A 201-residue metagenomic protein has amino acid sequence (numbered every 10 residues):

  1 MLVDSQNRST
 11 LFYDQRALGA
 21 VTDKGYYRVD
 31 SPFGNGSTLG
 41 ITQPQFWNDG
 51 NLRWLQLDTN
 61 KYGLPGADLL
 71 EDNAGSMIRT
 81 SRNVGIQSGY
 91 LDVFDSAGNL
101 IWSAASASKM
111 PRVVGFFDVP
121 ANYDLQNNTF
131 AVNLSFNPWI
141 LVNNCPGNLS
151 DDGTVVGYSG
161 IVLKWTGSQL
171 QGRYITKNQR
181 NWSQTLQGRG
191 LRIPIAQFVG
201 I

Functional and structural regions predicted by a protein language model:
M1-P44, L70-L149, T176-I201: Extracellular receptor-binding modules and their adjoining Ser/Thr/Gly/Asp/Asn-rich linkers
I41, Q45-Q56: The feature marks the first
L52-W54, N60-P65, P146-V156, N181-S183: Short, surface-exposed beta-strand/loop "edge" segments at domain boundaries and coil↔beta transitions
W54-N73, V162, Q171-Q179: A cross-kingdom feature marking solvent-exposed beta-strand/loop segments within repeated, beta-rich binding/scaffold
N144-R180: C-terminal structured domain segments
